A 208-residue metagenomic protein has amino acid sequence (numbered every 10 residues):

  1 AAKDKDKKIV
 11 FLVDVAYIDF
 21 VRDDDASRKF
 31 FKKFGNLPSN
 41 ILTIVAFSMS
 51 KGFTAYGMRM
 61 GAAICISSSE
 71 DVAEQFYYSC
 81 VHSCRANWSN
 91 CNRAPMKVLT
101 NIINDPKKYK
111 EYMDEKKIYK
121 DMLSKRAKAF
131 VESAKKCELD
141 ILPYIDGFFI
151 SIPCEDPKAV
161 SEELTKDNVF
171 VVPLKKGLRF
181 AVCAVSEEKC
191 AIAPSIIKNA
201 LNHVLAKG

Functional and structural regions predicted by a protein language model:
A1-G208: PLP-dependent class I/II
